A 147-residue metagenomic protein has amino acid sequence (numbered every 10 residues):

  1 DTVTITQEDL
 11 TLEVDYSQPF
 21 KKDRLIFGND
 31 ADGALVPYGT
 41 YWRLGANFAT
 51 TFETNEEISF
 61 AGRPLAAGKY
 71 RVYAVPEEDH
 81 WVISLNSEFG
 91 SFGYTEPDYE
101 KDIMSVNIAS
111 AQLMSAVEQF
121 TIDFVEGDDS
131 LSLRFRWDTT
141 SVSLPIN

Functional and structural regions predicted by a protein language model:
D1-R43, S91-N147: Primarily secretory-pathway and cell-envelope proteins
T40-S91: Mid-length scaffold segments of soluble, non-membrane domains
